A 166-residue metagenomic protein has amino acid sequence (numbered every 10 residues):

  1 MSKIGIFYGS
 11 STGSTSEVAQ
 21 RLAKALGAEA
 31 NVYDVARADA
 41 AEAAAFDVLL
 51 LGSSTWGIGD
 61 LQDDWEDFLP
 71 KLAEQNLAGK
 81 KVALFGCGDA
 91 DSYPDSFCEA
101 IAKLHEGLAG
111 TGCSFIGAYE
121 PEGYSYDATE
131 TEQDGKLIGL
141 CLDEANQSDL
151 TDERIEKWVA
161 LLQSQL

Functional and structural regions predicted by a protein language model:
K3, A25, E29, Y33 (+1 more regions): FMN-binding flavodoxin-like domain, especially the glycine-rich phosphate-binding loop
K3-L22: N-terminal beta1-alpha1 ligand-phosphate binding loop
D34-D39: Short acidic loop-to-helix transition motifs that present clustered carboxylates
